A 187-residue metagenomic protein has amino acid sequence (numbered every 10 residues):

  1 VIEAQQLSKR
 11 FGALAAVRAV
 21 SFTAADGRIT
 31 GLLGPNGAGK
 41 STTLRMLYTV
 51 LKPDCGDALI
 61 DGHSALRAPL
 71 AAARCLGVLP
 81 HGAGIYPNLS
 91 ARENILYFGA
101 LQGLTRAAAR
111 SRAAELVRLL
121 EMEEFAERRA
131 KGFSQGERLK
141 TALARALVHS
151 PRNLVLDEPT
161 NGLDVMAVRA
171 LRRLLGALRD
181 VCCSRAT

Functional and structural regions predicted by a protein language model:
G56-R67, A71-A72: Conserved ABC transporter NBD signature motif
L96, A100, A107-F125: Conserved ABC ATPase "signature" region
L143: Hydrophobic anchor residue at the start of the ABC signature
S150: Conserved catalytic motifs of ABC-family nucleotide-binding domains
L154-E158: Catalytic Walker B motif of ABC-type/P-loop ATPase nucleotide-binding domains
V168-V181: Helical segment within the ABC ATPase nucleotide-binding domain
